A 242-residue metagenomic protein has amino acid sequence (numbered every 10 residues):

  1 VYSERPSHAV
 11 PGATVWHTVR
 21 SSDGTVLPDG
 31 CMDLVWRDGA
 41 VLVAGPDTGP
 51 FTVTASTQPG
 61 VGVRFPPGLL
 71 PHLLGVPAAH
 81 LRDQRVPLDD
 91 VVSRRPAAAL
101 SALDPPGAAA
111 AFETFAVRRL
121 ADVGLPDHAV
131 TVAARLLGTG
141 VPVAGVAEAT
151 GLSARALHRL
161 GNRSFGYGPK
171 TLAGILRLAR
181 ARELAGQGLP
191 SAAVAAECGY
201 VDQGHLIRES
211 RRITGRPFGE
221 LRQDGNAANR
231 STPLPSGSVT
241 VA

Functional and structural regions predicted by a protein language model:
V1-A154, S164-P169, E183-G186, P190-V201 (+1 more regions): Alpha-helical bundle regulatory/interaction domains
L160, S164, E209, I213 (+1 more regions): Residues in the recognition helix of alpha-helical DNA-binding motifs
